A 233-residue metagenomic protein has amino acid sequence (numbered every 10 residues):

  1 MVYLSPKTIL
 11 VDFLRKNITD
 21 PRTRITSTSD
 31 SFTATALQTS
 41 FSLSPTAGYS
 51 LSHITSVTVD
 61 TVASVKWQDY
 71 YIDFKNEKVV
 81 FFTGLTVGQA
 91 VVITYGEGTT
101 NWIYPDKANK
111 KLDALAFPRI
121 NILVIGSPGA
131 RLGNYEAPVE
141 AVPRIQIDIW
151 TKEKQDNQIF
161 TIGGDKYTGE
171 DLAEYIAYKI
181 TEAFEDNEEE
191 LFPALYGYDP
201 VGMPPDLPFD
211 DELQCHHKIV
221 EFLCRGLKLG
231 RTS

Functional and structural regions predicted by a protein language model:
M1-S27, S44-V80, T94-E136, N187-L195 (+1 more regions): Small/polar-rich, solvent-exposed N-terminal microdomains that initiate assembly or binding
T19-R24, E97, Y135-V142, W150-N187 (+1 more regions): Extracellular/virion structural assembly segments
S31-A47: Surface-exposed ligand/attachment interfaces on beta-rich extracellular proteins
T33-Q38, D69-N76, P208-Q214: Short, ordered beta-strand-loop transition motifs
G84-V87: Surface-exposed, short loops/turns at beta-strand junctions within beta-sandwich domains
L115-N121, E174-R231: Acidic-leaning, charged glycine-interspersed low-complexity segments
A137-N157, L213-K228: Oligomerization/assembly interface segments of phage tail-like spikes and tubes
